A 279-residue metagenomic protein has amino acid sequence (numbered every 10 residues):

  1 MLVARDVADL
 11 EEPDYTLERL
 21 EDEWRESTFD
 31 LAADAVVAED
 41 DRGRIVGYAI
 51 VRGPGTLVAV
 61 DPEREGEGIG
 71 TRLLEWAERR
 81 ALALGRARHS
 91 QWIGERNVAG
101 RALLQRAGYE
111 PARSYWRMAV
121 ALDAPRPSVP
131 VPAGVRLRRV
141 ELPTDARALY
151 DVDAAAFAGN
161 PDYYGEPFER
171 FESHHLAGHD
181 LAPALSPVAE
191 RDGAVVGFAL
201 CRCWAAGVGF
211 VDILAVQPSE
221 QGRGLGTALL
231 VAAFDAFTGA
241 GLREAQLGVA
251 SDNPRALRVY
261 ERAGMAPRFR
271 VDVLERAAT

Functional and structural regions predicted by a protein language model:
M1-E23, P130-Y164: Short amphipathic alpha-helix that is part of the acyltransferase structural core
D9-F29, A49-P54, D162-V216: A conserved beta-strand-loop-helix scaffold within acyl/acetyltransferase catalytic domains
V37-D40, E190: Core beta-strand residues in small-molecule sensory/regulatory alpha/beta domains
R42-G47, A112, A194-G197, R255: Glycine-rich acetyl-CoA-binding "A-motif" of GNAT/NAT acetyltransferases
I45, R52-G134, V273-R276: Acyl-donor-binding surface of acyltransferase catalytic domains
Y48-V58, E65, C203-V211, Q221 (+1 more regions): A conserved beta-turn-beta hairpin within the catalytic core of GNAT-like acetyltransferases that forms part
G66-R79, R106, V216, G222-G239 (+1 more regions): Conserved acetyl-CoA-binding loop-helix of GNAT-fold acetyltransferases
Q105-P127, V231-A232, T238-T279: Active-site/acyl-donor-binding loops of N-acyltransferases
